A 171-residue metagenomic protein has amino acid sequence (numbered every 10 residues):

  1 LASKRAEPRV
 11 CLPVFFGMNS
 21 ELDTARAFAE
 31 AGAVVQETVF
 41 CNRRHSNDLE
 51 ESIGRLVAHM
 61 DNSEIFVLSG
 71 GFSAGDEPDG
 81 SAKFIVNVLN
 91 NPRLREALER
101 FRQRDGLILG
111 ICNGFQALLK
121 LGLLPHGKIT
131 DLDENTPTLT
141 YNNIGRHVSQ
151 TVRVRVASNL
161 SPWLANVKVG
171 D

Functional and structural regions predicted by a protein language model:
L1-I111, F115-E134, T138-S149, R155 (+1 more regions): N-terminal beta1-alpha1 cap of cysteine-dependent amidohydrolase-like domains
L160-L164: Short helix-loop capping/hinge motifs at secondary-structure junctions, enriched in acidic/polar residues
